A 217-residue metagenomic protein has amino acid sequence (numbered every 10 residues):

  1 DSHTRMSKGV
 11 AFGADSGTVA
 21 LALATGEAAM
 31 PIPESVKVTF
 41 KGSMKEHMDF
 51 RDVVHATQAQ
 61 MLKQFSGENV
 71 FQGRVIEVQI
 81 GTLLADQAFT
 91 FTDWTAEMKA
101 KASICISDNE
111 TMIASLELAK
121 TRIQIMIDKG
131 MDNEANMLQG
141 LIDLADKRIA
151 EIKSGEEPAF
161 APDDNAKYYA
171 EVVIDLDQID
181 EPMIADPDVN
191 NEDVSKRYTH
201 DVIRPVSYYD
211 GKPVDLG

Functional and structural regions predicted by a protein language model:
S2-G217: Fe-S-dependent hydro-lyases/dehydratases of central metabolism
